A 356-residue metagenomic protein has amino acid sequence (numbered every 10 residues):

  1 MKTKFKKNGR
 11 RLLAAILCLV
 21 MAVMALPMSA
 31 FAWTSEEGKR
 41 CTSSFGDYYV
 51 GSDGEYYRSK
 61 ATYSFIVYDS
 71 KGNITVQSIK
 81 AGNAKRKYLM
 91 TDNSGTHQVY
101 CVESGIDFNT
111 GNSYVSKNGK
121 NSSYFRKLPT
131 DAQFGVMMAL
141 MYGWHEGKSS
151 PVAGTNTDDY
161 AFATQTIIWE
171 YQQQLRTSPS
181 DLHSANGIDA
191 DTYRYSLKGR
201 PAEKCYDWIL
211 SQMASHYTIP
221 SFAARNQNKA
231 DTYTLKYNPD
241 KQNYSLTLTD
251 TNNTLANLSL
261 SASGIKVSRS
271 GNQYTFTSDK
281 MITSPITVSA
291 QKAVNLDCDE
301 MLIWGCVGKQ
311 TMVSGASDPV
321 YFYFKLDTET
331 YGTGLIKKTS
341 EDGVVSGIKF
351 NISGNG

Functional and structural regions predicted by a protein language model:
M1-F5: N-terminal Lys/Arg-rich, disordered targeting/topogenic segments
K7-V20: Sec-dependent N-terminal signal peptides
A22-F31: C-terminal segment of classical bacterial N-terminal signal peptides
A32-K39, S278, N351, G356: ...the same signal can extend to comparable exposed beta-sheet modules with similar sequence chemistry even outside
W33-S215: Short, surface-exposed polybasic-aromatic patches that bind anionic ligands, especially phosphate groups
Y171, S261, N351-N355: Predominantly extracellular/luminal cell-surface or secreted proteins
R176-T330: Acidic/charged, solvent-exposed loop-and-adjacent secondary-structure segments enriched in E/D, K/R, S/T, and G/P
L246-N252, L335-K349, N355: Structural motif
